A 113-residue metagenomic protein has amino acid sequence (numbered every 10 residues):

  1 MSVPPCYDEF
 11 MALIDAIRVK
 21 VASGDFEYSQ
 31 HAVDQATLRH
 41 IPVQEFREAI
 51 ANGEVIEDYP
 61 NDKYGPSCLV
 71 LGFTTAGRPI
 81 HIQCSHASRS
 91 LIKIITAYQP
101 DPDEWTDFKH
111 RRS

Functional and structural regions predicted by a protein language model:
M1-S113: Ribonuclease/tRNase effector modules and their secretory precursors
